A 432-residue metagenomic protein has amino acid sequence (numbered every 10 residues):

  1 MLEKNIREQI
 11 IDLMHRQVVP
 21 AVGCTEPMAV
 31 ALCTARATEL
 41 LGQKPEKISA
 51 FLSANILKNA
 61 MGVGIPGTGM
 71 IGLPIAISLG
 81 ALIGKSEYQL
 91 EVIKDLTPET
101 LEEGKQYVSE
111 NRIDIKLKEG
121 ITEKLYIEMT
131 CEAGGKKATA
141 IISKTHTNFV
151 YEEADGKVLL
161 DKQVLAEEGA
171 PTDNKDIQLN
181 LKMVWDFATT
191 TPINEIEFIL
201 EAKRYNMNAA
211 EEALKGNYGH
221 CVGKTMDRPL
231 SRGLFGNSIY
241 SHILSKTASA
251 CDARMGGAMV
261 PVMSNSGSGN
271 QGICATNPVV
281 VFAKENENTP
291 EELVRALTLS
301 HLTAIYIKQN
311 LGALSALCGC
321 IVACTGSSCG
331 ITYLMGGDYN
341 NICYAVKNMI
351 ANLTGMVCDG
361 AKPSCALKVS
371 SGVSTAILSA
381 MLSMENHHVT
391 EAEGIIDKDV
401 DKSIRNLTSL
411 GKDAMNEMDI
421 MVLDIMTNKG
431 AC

Functional and structural regions predicted by a protein language model:
M1-I11, G42-I56, S238-G257, T289-I307 (+1 more regions): Acidic-glycine-rich active-site phosphate/pyrophosphate-binding loop
L2, V22-T25, N55-I56, S143-T147 (+8 more regions): A structural signal for small-residue-enriched, beta-sheet-centric alpha/beta enzyme cores and oligomeric scaffold folds
I6-L41, P45: N-terminal signal-anchor module of multipass membrane proteins
P20-R36, V260-N277, G319-V322: Conserved phosphate/anionic-ligand binding catalytic regions in large, soluble enzymes, centered on
A31-C131: Early transmembrane hairpin of solute transport permeases
T38, F282-R295, I305-S371, M384-G394: Hydrophobic alpha-helical bundle architecture
K44-I48, Y88-I93, D114-L117, I193-I199 (+7 more regions): Flexible, glycine/charged-enriched surface loops at secondary-structure junctions
S109-G257, D424-C432: Signature of multi-pass transmembrane helix bundles
